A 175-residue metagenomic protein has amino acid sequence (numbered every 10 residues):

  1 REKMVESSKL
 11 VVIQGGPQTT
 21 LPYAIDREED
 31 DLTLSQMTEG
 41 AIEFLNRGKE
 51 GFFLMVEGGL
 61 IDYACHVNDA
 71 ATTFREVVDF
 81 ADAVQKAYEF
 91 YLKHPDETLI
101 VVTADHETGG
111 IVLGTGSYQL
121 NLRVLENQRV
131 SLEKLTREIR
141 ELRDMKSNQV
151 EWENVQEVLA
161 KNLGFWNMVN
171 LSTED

Functional and structural regions predicted by a protein language model:
R1-D175: A post-motif C-terminal structural segment
